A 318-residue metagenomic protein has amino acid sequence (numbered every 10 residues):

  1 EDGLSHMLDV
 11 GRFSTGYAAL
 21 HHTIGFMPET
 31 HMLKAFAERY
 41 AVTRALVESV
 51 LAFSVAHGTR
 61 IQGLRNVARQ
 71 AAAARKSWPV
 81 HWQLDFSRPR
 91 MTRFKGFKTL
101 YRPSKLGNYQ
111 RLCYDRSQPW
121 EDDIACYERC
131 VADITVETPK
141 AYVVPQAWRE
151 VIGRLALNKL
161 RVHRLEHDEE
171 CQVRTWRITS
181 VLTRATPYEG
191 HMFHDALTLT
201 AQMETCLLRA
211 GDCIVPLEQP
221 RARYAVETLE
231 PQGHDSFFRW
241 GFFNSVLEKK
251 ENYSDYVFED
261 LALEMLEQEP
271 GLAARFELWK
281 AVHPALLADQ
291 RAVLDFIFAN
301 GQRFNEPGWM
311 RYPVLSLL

Functional and structural regions predicted by a protein language model:
D2-V173, R177-S180: Hard-cation-handling environments
S54-H57, E170-V173, G190-H194, G241-V246: Short, surface-exposed, polar/charged, turn-prone segments marking secondary-structure boundaries
V55-A71, R88-F97, M203-C206, E227-S245 (+1 more regions): Short flexible/disordered coil segments
I61-A68, R177-L182, L197-E204, E248-Y256: Low-complexity, flexible helical/coil segments
A71-P79, A185-M192, F258-E267, W279-A281: A general structural signal for short secondary-structure boundary/capping elements
L100-P119, E128-V131, T135-V136, P145 (+1 more regions): Long hydrophobic alpha-helices with heptad-repeat/coiled-coil character
V143, I152-R223, L229-E230: Substrate-recognition/cap regions that form aromatic- and gly/pro-loop-enriched pockets for small-molecule ligands
R221-Y224, L229-L318: Accessory, solvent-exposed terminal regions and/or long lumenal/extracellular loops of proteins
